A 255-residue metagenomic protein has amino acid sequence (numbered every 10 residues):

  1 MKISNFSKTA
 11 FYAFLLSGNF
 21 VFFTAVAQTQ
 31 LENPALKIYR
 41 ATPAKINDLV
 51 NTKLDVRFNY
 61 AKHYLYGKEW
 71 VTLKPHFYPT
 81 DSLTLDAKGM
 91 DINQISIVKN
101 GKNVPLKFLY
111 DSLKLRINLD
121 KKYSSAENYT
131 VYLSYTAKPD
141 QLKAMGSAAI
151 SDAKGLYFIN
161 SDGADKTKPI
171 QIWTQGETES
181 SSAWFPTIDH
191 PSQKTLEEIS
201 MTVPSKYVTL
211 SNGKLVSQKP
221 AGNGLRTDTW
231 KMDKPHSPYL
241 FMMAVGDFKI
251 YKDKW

Functional and structural regions predicted by a protein language model:
M1-E32: Bacterial Sec-dependent N-terminal signal peptides
V26-W255: Acidic/His-enriched low-complexity segments
